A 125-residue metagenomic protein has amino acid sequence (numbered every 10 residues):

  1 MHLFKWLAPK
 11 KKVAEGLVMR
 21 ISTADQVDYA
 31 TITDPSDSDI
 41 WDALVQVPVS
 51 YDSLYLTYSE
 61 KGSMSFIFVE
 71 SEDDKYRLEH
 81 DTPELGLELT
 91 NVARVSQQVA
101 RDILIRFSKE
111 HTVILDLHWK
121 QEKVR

Functional and structural regions predicted by a protein language model:
H2-P35, W41-R125: Acidic, proline/glycine-rich low-complexity IDRs
